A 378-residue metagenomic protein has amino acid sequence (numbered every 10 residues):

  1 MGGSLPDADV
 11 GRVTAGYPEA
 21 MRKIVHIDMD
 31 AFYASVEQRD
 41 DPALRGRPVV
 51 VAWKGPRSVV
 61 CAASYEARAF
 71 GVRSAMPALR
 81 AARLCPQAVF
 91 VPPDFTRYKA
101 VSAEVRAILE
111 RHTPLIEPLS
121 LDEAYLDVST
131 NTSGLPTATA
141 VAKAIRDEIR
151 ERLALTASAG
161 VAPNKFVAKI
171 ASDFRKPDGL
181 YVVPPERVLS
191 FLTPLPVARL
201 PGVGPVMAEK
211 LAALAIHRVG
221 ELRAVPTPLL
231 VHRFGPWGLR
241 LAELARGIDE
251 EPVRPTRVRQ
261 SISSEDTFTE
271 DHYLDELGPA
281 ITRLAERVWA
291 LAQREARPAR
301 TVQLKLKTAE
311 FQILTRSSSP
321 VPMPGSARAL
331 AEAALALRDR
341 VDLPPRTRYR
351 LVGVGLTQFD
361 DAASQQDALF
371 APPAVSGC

Functional and structural regions predicted by a protein language model:
G2-L121, Y125, T132: Residues that scaffold, gate, or flank divalent-cation-dependent active/transport sites
V13, Y17-E19, H26, L192 (+3 more regions): DNA-contacting surface of Y-family translesion DNA polymerases
V36-Q38, C61-S64, V167-R175, A213 (+2 more regions): Short acidic, glycine/serine/threonine-rich loops at helix termini
A124-T130, L314-S318: Short, hydrophobic beta-strand segments
S133-P136, F174-Y181, I216-V219, R240: A short alpha->loop->secondary-structure connector
T137-A198: Long, highly charged, low-complexity intrinsically disordered interaction regions that mediate electrostatic DNA/RNA
